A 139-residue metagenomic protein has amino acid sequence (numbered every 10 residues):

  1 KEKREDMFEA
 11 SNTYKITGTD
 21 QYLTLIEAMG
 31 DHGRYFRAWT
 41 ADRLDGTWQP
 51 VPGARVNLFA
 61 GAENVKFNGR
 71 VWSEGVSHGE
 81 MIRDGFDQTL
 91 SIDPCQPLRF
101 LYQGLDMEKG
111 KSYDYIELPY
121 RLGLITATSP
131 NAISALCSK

Functional and structural regions predicted by a protein language model:
K1-K139: Carbohydrate-active catalytic/glycan-binding domains of CAZyme proteins, especially the secreted or lumenal ectodomains
